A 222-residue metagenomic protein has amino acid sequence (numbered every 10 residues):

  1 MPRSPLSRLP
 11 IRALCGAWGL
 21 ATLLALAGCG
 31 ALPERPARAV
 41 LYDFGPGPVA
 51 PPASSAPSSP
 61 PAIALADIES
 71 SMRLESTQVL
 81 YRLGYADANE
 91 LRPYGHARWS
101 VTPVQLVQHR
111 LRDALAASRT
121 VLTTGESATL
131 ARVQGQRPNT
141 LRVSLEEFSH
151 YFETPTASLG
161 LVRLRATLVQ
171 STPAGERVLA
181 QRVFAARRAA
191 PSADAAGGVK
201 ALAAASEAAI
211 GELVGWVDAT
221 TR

Functional and structural regions predicted by a protein language model:
P2-G19: Bacterial N-terminal signal peptides that target proteins for export
A25-G28: C-terminal motif of bacterial Sec signal peptides marking the signal peptidase cleavage site
G30-P51, S118-A174: Surface-exposed short loop/turn segments
G30-V107, T220-R222: A structural "domain/chain start" motif
S59-A64, T77-V79, P103, R137-S144 (+2 more regions): Envelope-exposed proteins and targeting segments
E90-R98, T172-V214: Short secondary-structure boundary motifs at beta->alpha junctions and helix caps
